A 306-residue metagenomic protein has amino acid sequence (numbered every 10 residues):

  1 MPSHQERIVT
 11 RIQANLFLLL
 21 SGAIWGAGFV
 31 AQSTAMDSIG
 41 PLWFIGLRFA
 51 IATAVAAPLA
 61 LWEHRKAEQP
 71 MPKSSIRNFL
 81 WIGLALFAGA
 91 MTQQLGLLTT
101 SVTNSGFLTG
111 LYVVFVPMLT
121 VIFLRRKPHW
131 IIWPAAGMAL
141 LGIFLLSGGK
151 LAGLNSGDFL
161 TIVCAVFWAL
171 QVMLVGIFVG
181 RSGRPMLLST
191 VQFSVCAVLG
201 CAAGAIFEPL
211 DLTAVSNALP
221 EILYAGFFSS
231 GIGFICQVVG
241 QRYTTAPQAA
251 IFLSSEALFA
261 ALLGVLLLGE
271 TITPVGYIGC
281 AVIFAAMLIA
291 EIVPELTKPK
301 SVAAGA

Functional and structural regions predicted by a protein language model:
M1-G46, L84, T92, K150-I177 (+2 more regions): Glycine-/small-residue-enriched transmembrane alpha-helix faces in small-molecule transporters and effluxers
P2-H4, V9, R48-F49, A57 (+3 more regions): C-terminal-most transmembrane helix of multi-pass membrane proteins
I12-F17, W43-P58, W81, P134-M138 (+3 more regions): Hydrophobic alpha-helical transmembrane segments of multi-pass integral membrane proteins, especially transporters
I24, G28-F29, A57-T109, L145 (+1 more regions): Specific transmembrane alpha-helical segments of multi-pass solute transporters/efflux pumps, especially DMT/EamA
G26, V30, A57, G83 (+9 more regions): Hydrophobic/small/kink-forming positions within alpha-helical transmembrane segments of polytopic membrane proteins
I45-L47, S105-Y112, V175-A197, S230-L266: Helix-helix packing/entry segments at the starts of transmembrane helices
V55-E63, Q93, Y112-P134, L258-I278: C-terminal transmembrane-helix exit sites in multi-pass transporters
A56, P128-G148, C164-W168, V198-C201 (+3 more regions): Hydrophobic transmembrane alpha-helices of multi-pass small-molecule transport proteins
